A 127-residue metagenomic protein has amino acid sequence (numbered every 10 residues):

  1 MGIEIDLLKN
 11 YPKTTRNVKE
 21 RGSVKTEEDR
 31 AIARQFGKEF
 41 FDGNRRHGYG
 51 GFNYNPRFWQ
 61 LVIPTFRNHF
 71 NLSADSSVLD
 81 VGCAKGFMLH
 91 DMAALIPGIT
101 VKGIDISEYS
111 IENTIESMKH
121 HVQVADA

Functional and structural regions predicted by a protein language model:
M1-A127: Conserved N-terminal segment of class I S-adenosyl-L-methionine
